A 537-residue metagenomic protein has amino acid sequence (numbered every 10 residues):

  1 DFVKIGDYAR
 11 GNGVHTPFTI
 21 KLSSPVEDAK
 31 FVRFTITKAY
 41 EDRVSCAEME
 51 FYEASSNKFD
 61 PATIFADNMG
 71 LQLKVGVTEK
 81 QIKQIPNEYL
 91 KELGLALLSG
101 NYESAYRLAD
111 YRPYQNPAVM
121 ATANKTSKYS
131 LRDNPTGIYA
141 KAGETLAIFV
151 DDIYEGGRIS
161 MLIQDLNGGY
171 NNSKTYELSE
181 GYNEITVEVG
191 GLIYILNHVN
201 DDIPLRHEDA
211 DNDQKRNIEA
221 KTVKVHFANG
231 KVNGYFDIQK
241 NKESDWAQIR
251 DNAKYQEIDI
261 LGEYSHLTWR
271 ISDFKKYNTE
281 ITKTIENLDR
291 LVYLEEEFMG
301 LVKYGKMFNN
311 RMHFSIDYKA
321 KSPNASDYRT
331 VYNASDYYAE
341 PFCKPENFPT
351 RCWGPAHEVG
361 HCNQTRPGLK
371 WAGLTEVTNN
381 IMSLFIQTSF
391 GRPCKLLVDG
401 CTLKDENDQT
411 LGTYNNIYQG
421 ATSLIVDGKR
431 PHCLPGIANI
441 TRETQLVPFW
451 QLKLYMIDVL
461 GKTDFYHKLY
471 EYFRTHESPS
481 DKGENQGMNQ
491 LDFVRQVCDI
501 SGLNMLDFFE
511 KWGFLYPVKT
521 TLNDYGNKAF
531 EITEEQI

Functional and structural regions predicted by a protein language model:
D1-K4, V14-I64: Aromatic, loop-rich ligand-recognition surfaces of beta-strand-rich domains
A9-V14, E177: Short proline/glycine- and polar residue-rich coil/turn motifs
L22-S23, Q256-D259, V497: Short, surface-exposed beta-strand/loop micro-motifs that present aromatic residues
A54-I64, N212-D259: Low-complexity, Pro/Ser/Thr- and charge-rich linker/hinge segments at domain boundaries
F59-A105, N485-I537: Beta/coil-rich, acidic/histidine-enriched accessory regions frequently appended to metallopeptidases
T63-G234: Beta-strand-enriched, solvent-exposed domains that form extended recognition/catalytic surfaces
W246-L454: Catalytic cores of extracellular degradative/oxidative enzymes
Y414-T521: Active-site-proximal alpha-helical
